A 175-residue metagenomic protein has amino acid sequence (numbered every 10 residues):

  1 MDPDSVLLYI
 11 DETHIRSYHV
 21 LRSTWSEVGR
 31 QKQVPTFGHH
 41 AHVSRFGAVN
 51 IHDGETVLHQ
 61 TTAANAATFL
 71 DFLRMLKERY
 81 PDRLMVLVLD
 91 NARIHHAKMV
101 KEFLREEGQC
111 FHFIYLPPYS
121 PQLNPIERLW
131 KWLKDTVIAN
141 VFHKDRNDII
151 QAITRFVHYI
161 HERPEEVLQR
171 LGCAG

Functional and structural regions predicted by a protein language model:
M1-G175: Short functional hotspots at interaction and active-site rims
